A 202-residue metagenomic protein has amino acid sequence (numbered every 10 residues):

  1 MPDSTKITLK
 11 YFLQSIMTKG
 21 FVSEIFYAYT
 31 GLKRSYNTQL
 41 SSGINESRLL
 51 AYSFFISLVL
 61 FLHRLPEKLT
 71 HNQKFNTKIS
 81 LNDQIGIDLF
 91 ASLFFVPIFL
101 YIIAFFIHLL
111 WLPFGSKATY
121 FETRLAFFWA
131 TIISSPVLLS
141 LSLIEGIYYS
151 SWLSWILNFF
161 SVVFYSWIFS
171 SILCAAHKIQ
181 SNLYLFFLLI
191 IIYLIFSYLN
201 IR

Functional and structural regions predicted by a protein language model:
P2, K6-F121: Selected alpha-helical membrane-embedding segments in polytopic membrane proteins
I107-R202: Hydrophobic alpha-helical transmembrane segments and adjacent short intramembrane/lumenal linkers of inner/organellar
